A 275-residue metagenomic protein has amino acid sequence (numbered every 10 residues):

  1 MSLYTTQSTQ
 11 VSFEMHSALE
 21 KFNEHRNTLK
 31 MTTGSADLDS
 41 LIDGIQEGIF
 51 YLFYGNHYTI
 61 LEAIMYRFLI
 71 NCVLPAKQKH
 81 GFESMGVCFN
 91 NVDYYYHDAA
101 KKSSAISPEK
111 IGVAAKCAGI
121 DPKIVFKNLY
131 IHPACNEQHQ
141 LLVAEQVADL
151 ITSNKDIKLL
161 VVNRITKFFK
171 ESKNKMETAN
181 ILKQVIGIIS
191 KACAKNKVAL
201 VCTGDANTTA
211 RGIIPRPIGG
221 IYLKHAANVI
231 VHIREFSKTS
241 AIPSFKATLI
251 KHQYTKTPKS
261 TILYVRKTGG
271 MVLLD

Functional and structural regions predicted by a protein language model:
S2-I124: The Walker A/P-loop phosphate-binding site
G48, F126-L129, A226-N228: Short, well-ordered alpha-helix to beta-strand connector turns
L52, L159-N163, V201: Structural motif
N56, N90-D93, I165, D205-A206 (+1 more regions): Short, ordered loop/turn segments at secondary-structure junctions
F68, C72, I181-K195: Catalytic-core regions built around general acid/base machinery
E83-S172: Conserved inter-motif catalytic segment of the P-loop NTP-binding fold
R164-I186: Conserved P-loop NTPase nucleotide-binding/switch module
G187, K191-D275: Phosphate-binding/switch region of NTP-binding enzymes
